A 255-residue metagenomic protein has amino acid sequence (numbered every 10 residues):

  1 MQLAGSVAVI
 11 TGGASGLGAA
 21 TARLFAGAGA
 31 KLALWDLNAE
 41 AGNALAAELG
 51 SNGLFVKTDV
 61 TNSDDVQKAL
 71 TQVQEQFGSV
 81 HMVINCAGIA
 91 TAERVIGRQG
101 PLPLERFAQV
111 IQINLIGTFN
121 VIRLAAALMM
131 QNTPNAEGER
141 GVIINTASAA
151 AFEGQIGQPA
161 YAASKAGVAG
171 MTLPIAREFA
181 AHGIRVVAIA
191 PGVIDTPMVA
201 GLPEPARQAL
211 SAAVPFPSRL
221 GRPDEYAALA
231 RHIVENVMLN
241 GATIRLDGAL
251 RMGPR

Functional and structural regions predicted by a protein language model:
Q2-A33: Canonical Rossmann dinucleotide-binding motif of NAD(H)/NADP(H)-dependent dehydrogenases/reductases, specifically
A39-E40, K57-L70, L104: The beta1-alpha1 cofactor-binding region of Rossmann-like NAD(H)/NADP(H)-dependent oxidoreductases
Q67, A90-A108, A127, Q131-E137 (+2 more regions): Conserved mid-core segment of classical short-chain dehydrogenase/reductases
H81, I89, G100-N120, I143-I144 (+2 more regions): Catalytic Tyr-X3-Lys loop
A127, A176-E178: Alpha-helical segment proximal to the catalytic Tyr-Lys
S148: Residue(s) in the substrate-gating loop at a strand-loop-helix junction that position the organic substrate next
A180, R185, L239-A242: Short, small/polar-rich loop/turn modules that mediate ligand/substrate recognition or access, typified
R222-L246, R251: C-terminal substrate-recognition "lid" of short-chain dehydrogenase/reductases
